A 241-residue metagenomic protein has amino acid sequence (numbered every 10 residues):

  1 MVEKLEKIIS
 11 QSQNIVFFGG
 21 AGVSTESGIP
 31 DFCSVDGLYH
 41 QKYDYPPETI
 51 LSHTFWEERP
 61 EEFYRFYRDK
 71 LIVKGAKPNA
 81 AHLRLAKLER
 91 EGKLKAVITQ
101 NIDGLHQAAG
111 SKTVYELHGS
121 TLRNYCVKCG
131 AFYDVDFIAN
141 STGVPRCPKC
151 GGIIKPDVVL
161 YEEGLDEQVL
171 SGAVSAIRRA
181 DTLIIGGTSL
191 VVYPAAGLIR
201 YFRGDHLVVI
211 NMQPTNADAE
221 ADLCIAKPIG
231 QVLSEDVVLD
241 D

Functional and structural regions predicted by a protein language model:
M1-D241: Conserved catalytic core of sirtuin-type NAD+-dependent deacylases
